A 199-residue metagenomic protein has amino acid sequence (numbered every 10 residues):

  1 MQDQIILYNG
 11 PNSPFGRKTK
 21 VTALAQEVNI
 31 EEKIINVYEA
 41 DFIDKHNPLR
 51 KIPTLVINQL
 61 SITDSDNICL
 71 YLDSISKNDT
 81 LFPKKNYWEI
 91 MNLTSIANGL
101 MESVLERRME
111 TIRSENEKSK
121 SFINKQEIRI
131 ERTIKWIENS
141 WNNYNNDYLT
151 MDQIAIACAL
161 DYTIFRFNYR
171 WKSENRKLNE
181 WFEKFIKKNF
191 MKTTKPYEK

Functional and structural regions predicted by a protein language model:
M1-S121: GST-like domain detector, emphasizing the conserved glutathione-binding G-site in the N-terminal thioredoxin-like
L24, F165, K187: Short polybasic/polar patches that bind polyanions
K45, S74, N139-N146, K187: Secondary-structure boundary motif
N58, A157, Y197: Conserved residues at the C-terminal ends of beta-strands
C69, D73, M91-T94, I134 (+2 more regions): Non-transmembrane alpha-helical segments in soluble domains of secreted/periplasmic/extracellular proteins
K77, E102, N142, F190-M191: Generic structural signal for secondary-structure transition and capping sites
A97-E183: GST-like fold's C-terminal all-alpha helical module
S173-E174, N179-K199: Charged phosphate-binding loop/patch that engages nucleotide di/tri-phosphates or the phosphate backbone of nucleic
